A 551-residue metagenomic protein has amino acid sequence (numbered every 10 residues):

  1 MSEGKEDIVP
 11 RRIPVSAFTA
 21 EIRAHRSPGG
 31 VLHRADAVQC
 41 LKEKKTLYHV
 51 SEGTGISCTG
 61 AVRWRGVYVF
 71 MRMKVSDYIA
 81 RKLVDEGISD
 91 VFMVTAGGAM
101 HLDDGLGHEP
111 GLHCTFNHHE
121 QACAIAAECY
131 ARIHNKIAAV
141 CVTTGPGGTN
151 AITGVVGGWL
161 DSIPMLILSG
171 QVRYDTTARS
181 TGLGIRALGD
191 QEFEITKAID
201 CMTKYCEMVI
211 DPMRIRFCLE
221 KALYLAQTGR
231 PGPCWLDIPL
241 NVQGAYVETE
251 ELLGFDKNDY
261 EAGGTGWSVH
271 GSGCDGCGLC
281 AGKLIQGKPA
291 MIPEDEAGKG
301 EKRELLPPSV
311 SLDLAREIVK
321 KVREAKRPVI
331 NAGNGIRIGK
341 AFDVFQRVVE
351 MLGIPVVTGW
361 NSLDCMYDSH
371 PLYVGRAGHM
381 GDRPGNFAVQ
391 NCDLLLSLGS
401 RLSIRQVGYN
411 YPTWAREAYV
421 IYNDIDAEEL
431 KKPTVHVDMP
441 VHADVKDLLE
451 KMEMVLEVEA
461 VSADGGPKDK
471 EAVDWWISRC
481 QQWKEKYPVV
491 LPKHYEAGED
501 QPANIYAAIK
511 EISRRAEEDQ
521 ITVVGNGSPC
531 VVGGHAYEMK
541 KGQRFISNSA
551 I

Functional and structural regions predicted by a protein language model:
V69-A126, Q243, E248-W267, G271 (+3 more regions): A cross-family phosphate/adenosyl-ligand binding-site feature
M71, M213, G263-L306, A315-R316 (+2 more regions): Phosphate/pyrophosphate-binding active-site segments
S76-A80, V84-G87, V94-G97, L102-G107 (+1 more regions): Active-site diphosphate/adenylate-binding microenvironment
Y78-I88, C129-N135, L225-R230, L314-V329 (+3 more regions): Glycine-rich phosphate/diphosphate-binding loops that line cofactor/substrate pockets in enzymes
M93-T95, I167-S169, D237, I354-W360 (+1 more regions): Short internal beta-strands
M100-S180, R383-S403, S528-I551: Thiamine diphosphate
E128, R132, N334-N423, C530 (+1 more regions): Glycine-rich, anion-gripping cofactor-binding loops and their flanking helix/strand elements in enzyme active sites
K136, I185-T228, N391-C392, D438-M439 (+3 more regions): Conserved thiamine diphosphate
